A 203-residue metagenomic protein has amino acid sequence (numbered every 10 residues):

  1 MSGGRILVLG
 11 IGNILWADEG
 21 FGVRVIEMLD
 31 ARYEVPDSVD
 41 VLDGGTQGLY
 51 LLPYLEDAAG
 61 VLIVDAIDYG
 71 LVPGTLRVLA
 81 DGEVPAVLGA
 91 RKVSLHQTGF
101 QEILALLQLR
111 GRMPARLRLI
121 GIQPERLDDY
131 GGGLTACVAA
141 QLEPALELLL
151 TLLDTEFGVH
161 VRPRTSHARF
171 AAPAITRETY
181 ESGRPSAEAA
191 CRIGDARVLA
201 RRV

Functional and structural regions predicted by a protein language model:
S2-L9, I14-A86: Nucleotide and nucleotide-moiety/phosphate-recognizing core
G10-I11, L71-G74, A90, I122 (+2 more regions): Residue-level signal for pocket-adjacent positions within structured domains
A17, R91, L95, G133-C137 (+1 more regions): Short alpha-helix boundary/capping segments
G20, R24, T46, L71 (+3 more regions): Conserved active-site and cofactor/substrate-binding residues in soluble primary-metabolism enzymes
D30, E56, E83, T98 (+2 more regions): A generic membrane alpha-helix/interface feature
I67-L117: Helix-loop-strand module that forms the ligand-binding subsite of alpha/beta enzymes
F100-G194: Phosphate-binding/catalytic loops
G194-R202: Acidic catalytic cores of enzymes that act on phosphate-bearing nucleotides/polynucleotides
